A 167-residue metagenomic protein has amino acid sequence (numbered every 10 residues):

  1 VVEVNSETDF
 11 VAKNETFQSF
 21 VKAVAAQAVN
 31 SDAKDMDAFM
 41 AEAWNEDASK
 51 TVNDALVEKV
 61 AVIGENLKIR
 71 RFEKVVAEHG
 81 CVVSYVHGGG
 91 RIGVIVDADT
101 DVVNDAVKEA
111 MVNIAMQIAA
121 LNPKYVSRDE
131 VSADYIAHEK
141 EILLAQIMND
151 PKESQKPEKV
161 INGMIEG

Functional and structural regions predicted by a protein language model:
V1-G167: N-terminal assembly/interaction segments in proteins that build large macromolecular machines
